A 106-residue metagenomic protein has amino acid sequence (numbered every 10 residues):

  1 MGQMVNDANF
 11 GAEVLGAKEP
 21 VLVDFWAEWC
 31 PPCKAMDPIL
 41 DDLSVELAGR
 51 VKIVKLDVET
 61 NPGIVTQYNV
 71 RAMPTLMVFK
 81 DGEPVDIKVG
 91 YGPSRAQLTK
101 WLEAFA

Functional and structural regions predicted by a protein language model:
Q3-V21, P62: A short beta-strand-turn-helix
N6, W26, K52-V54: Conserved Rossmann-like nucleotide-binding pocket used by diverse enzymes that bind dinucleotide cofactors
K18-E19, F25-W29, A72: Short pre-active-site segment immediately N-terminal to redox-active cysteine/selenocysteine motifs in thiol-based
L22-V23, I53, L76: Hydrophobic beta-strand anchors of alpha/beta hydrolase catalytic cores
C30-C33, L76: The canonical Cys-X-X-Cys-His
P32-A48: Typically the conserved alpha-helix immediately C-terminal to a functionally engaged Cys/Sec in thioredoxin-like
V58-V65: Structural microenvironment flanking redox-active thiols in thiol-disulfide oxidoreductases
V78-A106: Non-catalytic, surface beta->alpha helical segment in thiol-disulfide oxidoreductase systems
